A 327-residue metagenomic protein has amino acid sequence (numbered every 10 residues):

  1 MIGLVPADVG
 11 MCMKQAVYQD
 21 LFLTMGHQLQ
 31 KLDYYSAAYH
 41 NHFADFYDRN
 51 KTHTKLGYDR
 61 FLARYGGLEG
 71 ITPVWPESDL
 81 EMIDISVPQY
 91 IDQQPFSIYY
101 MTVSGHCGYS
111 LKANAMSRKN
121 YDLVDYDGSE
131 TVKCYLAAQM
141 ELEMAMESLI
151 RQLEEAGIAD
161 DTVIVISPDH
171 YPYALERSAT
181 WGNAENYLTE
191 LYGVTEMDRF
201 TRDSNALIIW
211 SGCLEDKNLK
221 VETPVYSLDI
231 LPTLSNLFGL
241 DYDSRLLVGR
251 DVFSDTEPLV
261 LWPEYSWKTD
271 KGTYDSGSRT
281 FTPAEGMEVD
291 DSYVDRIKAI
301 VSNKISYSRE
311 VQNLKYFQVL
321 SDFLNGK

Functional and structural regions predicted by a protein language model:
M1-K327: Solvent-exposed soluble domains appended to multi-pass membrane proteins
